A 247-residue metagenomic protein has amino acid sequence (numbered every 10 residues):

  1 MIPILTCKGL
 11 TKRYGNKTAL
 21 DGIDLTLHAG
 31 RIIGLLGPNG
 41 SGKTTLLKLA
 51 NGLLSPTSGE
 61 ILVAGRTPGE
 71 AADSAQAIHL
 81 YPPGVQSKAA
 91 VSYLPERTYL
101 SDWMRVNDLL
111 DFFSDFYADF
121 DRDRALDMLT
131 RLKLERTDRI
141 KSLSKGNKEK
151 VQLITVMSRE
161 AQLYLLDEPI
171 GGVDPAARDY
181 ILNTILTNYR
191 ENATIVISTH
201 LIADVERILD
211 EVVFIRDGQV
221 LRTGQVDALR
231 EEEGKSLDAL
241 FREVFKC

Functional and structural regions predicted by a protein language model:
L5, L20-G22, K88: Conserved structural motif at the start of ABC-family nucleotide-binding domains
L36-P38: The feature captures the beta-strand-to-loop junction immediately N-terminal to the Walker
N51: Helix-to-loop junction immediately C-terminal to a conserved catalytic motif
G59-S87: Conserved ABC transporter NBD signature motif
P95-V151: ABC-family P-loop ATPase nucleotide-binding domains
Y164-E168, V173: Catalytic Walker B motif of ABC-type/P-loop ATPase nucleotide-binding domains
T223-G224: ABC ATPase "signature
